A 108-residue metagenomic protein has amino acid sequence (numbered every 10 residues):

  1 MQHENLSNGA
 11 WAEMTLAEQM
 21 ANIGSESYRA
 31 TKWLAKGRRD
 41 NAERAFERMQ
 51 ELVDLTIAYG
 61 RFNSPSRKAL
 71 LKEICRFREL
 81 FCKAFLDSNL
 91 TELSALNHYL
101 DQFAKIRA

Functional and structural regions predicted by a protein language model:
M1-A108: Surface-exposed peri-terminal alpha-helical interaction modules
